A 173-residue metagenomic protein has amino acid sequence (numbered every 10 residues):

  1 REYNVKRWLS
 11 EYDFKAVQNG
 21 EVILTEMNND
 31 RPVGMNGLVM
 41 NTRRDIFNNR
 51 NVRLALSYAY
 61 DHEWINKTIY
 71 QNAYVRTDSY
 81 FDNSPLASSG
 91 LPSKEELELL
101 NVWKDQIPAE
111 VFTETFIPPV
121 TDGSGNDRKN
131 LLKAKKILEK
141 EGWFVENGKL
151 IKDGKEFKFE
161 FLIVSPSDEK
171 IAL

Functional and structural regions predicted by a protein language model:
R1-L173: Extracytoplasmic/periplasmic ligand-capture domains
